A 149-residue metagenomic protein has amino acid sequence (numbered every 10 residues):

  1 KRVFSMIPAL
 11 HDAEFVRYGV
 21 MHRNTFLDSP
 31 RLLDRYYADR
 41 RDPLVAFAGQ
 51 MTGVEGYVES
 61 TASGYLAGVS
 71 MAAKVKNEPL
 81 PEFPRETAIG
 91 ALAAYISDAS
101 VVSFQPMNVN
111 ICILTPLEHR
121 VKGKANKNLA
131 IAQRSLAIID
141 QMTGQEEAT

Functional and structural regions predicted by a protein language model:
K1-F4, Y65-A72, A93, L136-D140: Predominant activation on well-ordered alpha-helical scaffold segments within soluble catalytic domains
K1-V54, T61-S63, P81-S97, S103-L114: A glycine-rich dinucleotide-binding beta-alpha-beta segment and adjacent secondary-structure elements that constitute
M6, L10, M71-K74, Y95 (+2 more regions): Change "in soluble alpha/beta enzymes" to "in soluble alpha/beta proteins
G56, S60-S63, A67, I131 (+1 more regions): Generic hydrophobic secondary-structure packing signal
S60-E82: Internal hydrophobic alpha-helix adjacent to the cofactor/substrate pocket in enzyme cavities
P106-T149: C-terminal auxiliary extensions adjacent to catalytic cores
